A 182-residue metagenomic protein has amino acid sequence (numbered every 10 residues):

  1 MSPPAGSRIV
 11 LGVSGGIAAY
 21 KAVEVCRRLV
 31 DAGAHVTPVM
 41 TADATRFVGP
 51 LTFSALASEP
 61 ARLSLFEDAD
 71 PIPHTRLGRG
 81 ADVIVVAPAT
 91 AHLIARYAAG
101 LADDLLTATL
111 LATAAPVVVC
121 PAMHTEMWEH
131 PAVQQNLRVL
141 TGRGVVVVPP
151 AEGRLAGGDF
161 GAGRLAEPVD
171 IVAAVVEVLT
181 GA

Functional and structural regions predicted by a protein language model:
M1-V118, T125-A182: A cross-family phosphate/adenosyl-ligand binding-site feature
